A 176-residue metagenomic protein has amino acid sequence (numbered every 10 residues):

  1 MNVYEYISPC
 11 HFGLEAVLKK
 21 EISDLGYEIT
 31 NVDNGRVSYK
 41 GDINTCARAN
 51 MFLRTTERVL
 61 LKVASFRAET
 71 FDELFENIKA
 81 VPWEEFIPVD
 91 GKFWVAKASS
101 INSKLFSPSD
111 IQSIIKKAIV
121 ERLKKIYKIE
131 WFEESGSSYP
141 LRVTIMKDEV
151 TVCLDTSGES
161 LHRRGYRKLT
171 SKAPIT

Functional and structural regions predicted by a protein language model:
N2-S137: Non-catalytic nucleic-acid substrate-recognition regions in nucleic-acid-modifying enzymes
G91-F93, S137-L141, D148-V152: Generic beta-strand structural signal
I145-T176: Glycine-rich adenosyl-nucleotide cofactor-binding module
